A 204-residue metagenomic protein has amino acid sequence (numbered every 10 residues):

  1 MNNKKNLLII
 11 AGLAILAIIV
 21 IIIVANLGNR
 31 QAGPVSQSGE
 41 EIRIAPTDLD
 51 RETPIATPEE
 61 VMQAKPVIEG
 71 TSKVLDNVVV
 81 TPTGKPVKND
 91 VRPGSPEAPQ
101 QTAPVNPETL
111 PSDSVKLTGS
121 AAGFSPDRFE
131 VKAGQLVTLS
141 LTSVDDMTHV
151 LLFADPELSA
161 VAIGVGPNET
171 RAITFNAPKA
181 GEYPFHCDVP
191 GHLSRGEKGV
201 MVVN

Functional and structural regions predicted by a protein language model:
M1-V20: Membrane interfacial helix-start segments of signal peptides and signal-anchor transmembrane helices
I21, V35-S36, E41-L110, G166-N204: Extracellular/periplasmic metallocenter environments
I23-P34: Sec-dependent signal peptide cleavage junction
N106-L136: N-terminal edge beta-strand
S114, L136, T148-V150, E182: Exposed beta-strand and adjacent loop surfaces of beta-rich binding modules that mediate intermolecular recognition
A121, L141-S143, A177, G191: Non-cytosolic beta-sheet module surface loops
P126-F129, S159-V165, I173-T174: Beta-strand-rich interaction surfaces with strong enrichment in secreted/lumenal proteins
V144-P167, S194: Histidine- and aromatic-enriched segments that form or immediately flank copper-ligand environments
